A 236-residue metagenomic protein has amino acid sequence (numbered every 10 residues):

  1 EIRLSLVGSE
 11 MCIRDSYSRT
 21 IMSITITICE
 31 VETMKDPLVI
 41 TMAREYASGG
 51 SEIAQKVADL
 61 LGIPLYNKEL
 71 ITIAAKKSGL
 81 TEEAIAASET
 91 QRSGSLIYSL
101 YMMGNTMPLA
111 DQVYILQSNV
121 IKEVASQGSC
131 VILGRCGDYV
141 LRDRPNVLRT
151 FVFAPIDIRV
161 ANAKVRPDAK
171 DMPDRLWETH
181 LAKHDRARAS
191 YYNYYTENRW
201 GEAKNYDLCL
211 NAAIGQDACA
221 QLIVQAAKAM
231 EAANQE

Functional and structural regions predicted by a protein language model:
E1-D15: Single conserved hydrophobic/aromatic residue that forms the stacking wall/gate of nucleotide- or nucleobase-binding
D36-I40: Pre-Walker A (Motif I) flank of P-loop NTPase domains
M42-Q55: Glycine-rich phosphate-binding P-loop
P64-A75: Short beta-strand-centered segment that lines the nucleotide-binding/catalytic pocket of NTP-utilizing
A74-S129: ATP-dependent small-molecule kinase phosphotransfer cores that center on conserved nucleotide phosphate-binding segments
S93-L100, M172-D217: Small-molecule kinase domains that catalyze NTP-dependent phosphoryl transfer to phosphate-bearing small molecules
V124-Q127, C136-R144: RNA pseudouridine synthases
D143-K164, P173-A182: Conserved phosphate-donor/acceptor-positioning beta-strand/loop module used by diverse small-molecule
